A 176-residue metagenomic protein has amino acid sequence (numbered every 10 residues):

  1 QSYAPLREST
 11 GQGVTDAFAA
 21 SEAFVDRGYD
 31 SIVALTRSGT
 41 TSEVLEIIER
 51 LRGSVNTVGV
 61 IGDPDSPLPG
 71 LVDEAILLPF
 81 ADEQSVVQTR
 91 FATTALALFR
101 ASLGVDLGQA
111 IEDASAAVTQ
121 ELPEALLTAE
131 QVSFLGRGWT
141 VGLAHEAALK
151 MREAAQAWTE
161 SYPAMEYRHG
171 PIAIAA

Functional and structural regions predicted by a protein language model:
Q1, Q131-G136: Short glycine-rich phosphate-binding loop at a beta-alpha junction
Q1-E112, V118, I172-A175: Glycine-rich phosphate-binding loops that contact phosphosugars or nucleotide phosphates
Y29, T128-A129: Phosphate-coordination loops involved in phosphoryl transfer and adenosine-cofactor binding
V105-I111, A125, V141, A157-S161: Short, structured loop/turn "capping" segments at alpha-beta junctions
I111-A114, Q131-S133: Short acidic/polar alpha-helix capping motifs at helix-coil junctions
S115-T128: A short, well-structured juxtamembrane/interface segment
F134-A176: Acidic catalytic cores of enzymes that act on phosphate-bearing nucleotides/polynucleotides
